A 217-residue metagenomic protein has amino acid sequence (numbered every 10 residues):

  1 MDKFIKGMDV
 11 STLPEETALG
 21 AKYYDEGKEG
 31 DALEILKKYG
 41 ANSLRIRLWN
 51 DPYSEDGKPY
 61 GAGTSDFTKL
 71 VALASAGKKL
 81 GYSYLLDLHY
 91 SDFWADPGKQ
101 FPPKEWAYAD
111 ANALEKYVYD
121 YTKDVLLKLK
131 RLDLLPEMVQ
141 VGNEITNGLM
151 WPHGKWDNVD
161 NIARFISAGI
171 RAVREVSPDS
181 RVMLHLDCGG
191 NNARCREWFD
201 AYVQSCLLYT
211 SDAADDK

Functional and structural regions predicted by a protein language model:
M1-K28: Boundary/entry segment of secreted carbohydrate-active catalytic domains
K3, Y39-S43, L80-Y82, L134-E137 (+2 more regions): Loop/turn elements at helix/coil->beta-strand transitions in domains of secreted/extracellular proteins
M8, D87, V139: Conserved, mostly hydrophobic/aromatic
T12-P14, N50-P52, Y90-D92, N143-N147 (+1 more regions): Active-site-proximal loop/turn and secondary-structure-junction residues that shape catalytic pockets, frequently
K22-L36, T122-V125, R194-V203: Short, acidic/polar
D31-Y39, R45-F93, V159-V176: Aromatic-lined substrate-binding rim segments of carbohydrate-active enzymes
F67-T68, D96-D200: Active-site cleft segment of glycoside hydrolase catalytic domains centered on the general acid/base Glu
Y209-K217: Single conserved hydrophobic/aromatic residue that forms the stacking wall/gate of nucleotide- or nucleobase-binding
